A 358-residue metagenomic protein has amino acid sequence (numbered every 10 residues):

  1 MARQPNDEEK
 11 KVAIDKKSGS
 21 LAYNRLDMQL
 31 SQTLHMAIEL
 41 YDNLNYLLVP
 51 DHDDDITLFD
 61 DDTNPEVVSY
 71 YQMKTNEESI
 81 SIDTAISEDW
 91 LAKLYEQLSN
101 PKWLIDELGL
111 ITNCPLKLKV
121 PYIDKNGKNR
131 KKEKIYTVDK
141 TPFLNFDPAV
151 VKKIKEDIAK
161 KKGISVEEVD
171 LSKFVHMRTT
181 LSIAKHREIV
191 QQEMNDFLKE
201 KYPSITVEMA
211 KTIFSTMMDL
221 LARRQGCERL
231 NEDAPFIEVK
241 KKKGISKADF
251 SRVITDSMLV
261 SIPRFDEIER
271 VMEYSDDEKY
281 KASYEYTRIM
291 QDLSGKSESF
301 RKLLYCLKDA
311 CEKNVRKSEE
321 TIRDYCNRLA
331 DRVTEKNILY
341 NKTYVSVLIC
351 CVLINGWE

Functional and structural regions predicted by a protein language model:
M1-A22, T75-N327, N341: Acidic metal-coordinating catalytic centers involved in nucleic-acid phosphodiester chemistry
K16-K17, Y46-L47, Y340, S346: Generic detector of bulky aromatic hydrophobic side chains
L21-Q29, I338-Y344: Structural motif
A22-Y23, Q29-A92: Catalytic centers of nucleases
N24-M28, Q32, E96-Q97, L108-G109 (+1 more regions): Broad hydrophobic/π-residue packing in well-ordered secondary structure
R328-E358: Hydrophobic, glycine-enriched assembly/anchoring segments
